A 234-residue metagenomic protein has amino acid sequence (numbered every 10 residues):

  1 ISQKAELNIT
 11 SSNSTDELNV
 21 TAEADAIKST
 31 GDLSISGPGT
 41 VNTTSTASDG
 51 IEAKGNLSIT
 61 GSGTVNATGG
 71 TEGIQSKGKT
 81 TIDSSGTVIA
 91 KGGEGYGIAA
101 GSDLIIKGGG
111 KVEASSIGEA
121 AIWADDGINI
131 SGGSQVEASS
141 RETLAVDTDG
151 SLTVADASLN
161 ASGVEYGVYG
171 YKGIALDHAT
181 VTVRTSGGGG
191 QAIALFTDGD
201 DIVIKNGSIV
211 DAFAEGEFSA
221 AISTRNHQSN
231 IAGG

Functional and structural regions predicted by a protein language model:
I1-G234: A composition-driven surface/loop motif
